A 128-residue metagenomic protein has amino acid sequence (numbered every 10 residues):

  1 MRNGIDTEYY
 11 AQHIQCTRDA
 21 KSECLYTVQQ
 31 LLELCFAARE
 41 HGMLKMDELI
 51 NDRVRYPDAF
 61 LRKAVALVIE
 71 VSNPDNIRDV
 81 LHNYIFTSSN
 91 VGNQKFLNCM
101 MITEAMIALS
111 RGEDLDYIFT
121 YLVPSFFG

Functional and structural regions predicted by a protein language model:
M1-G128: Large intracellular
